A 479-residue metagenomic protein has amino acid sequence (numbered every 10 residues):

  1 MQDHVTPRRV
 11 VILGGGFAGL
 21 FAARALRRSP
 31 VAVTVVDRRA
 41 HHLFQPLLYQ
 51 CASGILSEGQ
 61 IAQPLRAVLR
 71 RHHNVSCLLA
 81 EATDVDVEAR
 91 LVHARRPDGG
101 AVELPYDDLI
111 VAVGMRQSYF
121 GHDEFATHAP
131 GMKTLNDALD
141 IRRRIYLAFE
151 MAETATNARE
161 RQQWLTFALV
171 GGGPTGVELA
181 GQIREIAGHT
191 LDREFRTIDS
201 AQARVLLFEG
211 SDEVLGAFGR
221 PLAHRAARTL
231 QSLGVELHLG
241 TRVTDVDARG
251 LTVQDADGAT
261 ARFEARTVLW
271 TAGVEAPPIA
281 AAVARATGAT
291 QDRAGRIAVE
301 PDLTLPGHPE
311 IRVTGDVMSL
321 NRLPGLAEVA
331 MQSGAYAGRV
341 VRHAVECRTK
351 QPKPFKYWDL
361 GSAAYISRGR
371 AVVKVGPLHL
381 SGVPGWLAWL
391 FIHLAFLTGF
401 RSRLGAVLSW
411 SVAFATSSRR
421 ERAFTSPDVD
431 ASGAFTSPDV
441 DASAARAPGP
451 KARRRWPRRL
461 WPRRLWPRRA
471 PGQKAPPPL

Functional and structural regions predicted by a protein language model:
M1-P7, V75-A168, G258, L269: FAD-binding core/adjacent interface of flavoenzyme oxidoreductases
Q2-L79, T83-D84, F167, P174-F218 (+2 more regions): Beta1-alpha1 glycine-rich phosphate/pyrophosphate-binding loop at the start of Rossmann-like nucleotide-binding domains
V5-P7, S333, R339-G433, G449 (+2 more regions): C-terminal, flexible cofactor-proximal segment of oxidoreductases
L13, L104-G114, V243, F263-V274 (+1 more regions): Short hydrophobic core segments
H73-L91, R184-P301, G307, T349: A Rossmann-like FAD-binding core segment of flavoenzymes
H128-T156, G250, R262-S333: FAD-site-proximal beta/loop scaffold in flavoenzymes
A431-R446, R459-L465: Long, intrinsically disordered low-complexity tandem-repeat segments
